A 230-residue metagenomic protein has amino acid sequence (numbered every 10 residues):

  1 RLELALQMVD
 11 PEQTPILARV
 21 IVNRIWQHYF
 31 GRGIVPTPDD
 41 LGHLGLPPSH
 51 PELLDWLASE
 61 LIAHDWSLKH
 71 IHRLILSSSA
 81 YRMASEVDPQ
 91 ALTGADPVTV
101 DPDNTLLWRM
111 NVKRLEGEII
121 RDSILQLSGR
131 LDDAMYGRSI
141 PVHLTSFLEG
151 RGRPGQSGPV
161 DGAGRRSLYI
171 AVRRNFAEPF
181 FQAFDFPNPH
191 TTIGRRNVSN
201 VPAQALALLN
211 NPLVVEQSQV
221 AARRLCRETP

Functional and structural regions predicted by a protein language model:
R1-G162, F181-Q182, P187-R196, L209-P230: Primarily short, surface-exposed interaction patches in extracytoplasmic proteins
R165: Catalytic residues for metal-mediated phosphoryl-transfer on nucleic acids/nucleotides
R173-R174: Hydrophobic/basic alpha-helical segments
E178: Short acidic/glycine-rich loop or secondary-structure boundary segments that cap or lie
S199: Conserved "landmark" site that anchors the functional core of diverse proteins
